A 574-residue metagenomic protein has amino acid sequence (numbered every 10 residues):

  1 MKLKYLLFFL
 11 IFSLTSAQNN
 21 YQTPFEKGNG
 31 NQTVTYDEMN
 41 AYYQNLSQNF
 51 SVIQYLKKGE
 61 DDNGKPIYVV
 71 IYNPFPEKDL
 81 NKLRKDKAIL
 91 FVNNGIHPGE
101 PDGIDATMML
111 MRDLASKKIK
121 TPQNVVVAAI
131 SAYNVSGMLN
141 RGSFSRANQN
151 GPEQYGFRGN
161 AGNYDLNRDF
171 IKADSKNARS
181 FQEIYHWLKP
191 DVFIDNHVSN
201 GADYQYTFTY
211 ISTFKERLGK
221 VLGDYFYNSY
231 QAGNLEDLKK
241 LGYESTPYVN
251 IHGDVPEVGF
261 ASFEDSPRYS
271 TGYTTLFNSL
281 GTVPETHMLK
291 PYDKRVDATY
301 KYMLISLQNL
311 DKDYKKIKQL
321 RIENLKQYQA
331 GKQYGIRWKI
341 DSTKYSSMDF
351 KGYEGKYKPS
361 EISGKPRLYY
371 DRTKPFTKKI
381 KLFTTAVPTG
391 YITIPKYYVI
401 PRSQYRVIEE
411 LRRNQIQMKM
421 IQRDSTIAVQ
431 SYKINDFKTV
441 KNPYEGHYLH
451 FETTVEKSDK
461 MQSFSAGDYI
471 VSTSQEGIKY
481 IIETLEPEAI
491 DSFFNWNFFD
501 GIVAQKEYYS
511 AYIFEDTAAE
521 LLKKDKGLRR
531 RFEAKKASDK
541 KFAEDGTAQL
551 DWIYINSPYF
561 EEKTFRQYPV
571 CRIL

Functional and structural regions predicted by a protein language model:
M1-P24: Bacterial Sec-dependent N-terminal signal peptides
Q18-N31, V92-N94, D165, V387-T393: Acidic/histidine-rich, surface-exposed loop or edge segments in extracytoplasmic proteins
T35, G64, G95, A129 (+4 more regions): Divalent metal-coordination and catalytic microenvironments
D37-A88: Soluble metallo-hydrolase cores and metallopeptidase-like ectodomains found primarily in the secretory/periplasmic
R84-N93, P101-K239, Y243-V255, D265-R268: Active-site/substrate-binding loop(s) of hydrolase catalytic cores
I251-V429, K433-I434: Hard-cation-handling environments
I408-Y480, L485-I490: Substrate-recognition/cap regions that form aromatic- and gly/pro-loop-enriched pockets for small-molecule ligands
G477-K479, E488-L574: Accessory, solvent-exposed terminal regions and/or long lumenal/extracellular loops of proteins
